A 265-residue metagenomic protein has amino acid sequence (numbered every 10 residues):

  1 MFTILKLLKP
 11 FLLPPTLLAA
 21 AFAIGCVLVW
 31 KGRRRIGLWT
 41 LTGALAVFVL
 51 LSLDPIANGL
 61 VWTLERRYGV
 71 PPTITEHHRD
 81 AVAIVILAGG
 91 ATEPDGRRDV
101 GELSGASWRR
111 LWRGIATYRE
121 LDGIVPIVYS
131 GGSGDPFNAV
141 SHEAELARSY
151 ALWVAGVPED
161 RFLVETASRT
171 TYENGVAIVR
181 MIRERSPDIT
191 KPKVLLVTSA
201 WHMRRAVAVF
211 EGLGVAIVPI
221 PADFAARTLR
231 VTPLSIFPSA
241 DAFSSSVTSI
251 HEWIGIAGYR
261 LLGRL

Functional and structural regions predicted by a protein language model:
M1-V29: Membrane-embedded alpha-helical segments of integral membrane proteins
T3-L8, I56, L60-L64, I250-A257: Hydrophobic alpha-helical segments of integral membrane proteins, encompassing both true transmembrane helices
K9, G37-T40: Alpha-helical transmembrane segments of integral membrane proteins
C26-V29, F48, S52, Y259: Structural signal for membrane-spanning alpha-helices in multi-pass inner-membrane proteins, emphasizing helix cores
V29-G37: Membrane-interface helix-boundary motifs at transmembrane edges
T40, A44-V47, H251: Hydrophobic alpha-helical transmembrane segments of polytopic
L45, L50-S239, S246: A structural signal for short, hydrophobic/glycine-enriched beta-strand patches
S239-L265: Structured C-terminal subdomain patch of bacterial secreted/periplasmic proteins
